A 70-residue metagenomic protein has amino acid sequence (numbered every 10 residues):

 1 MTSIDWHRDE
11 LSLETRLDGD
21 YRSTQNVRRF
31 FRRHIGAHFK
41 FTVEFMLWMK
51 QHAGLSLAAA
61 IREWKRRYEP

Functional and structural regions predicted by a protein language model:
M1-I4, R66-P70: Short intrinsically disordered terminal tails
M1-S23: Intrinsically disordered, low-complexity linker/tail regions enriched in Pro/Ser/Thr and polar/acidic residues
T15-E69: Acidic, low-complexity, intrinsically disordered interaction modules
